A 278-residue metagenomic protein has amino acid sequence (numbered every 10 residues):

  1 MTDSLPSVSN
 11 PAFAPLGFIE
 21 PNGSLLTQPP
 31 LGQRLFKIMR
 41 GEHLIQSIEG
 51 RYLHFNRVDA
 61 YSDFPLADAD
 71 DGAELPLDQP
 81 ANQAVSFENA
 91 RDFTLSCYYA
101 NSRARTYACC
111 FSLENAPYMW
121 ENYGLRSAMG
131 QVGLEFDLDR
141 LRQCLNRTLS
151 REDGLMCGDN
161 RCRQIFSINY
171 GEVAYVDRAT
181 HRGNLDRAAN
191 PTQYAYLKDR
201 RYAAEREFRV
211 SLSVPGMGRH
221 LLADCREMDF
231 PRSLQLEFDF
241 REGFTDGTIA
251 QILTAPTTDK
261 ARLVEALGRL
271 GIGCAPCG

Functional and structural regions predicted by a protein language model:
M1-G278: Partner-binding and oligomerization surfaces adjacent to conserved cores of proteins that assemble macromolecular
